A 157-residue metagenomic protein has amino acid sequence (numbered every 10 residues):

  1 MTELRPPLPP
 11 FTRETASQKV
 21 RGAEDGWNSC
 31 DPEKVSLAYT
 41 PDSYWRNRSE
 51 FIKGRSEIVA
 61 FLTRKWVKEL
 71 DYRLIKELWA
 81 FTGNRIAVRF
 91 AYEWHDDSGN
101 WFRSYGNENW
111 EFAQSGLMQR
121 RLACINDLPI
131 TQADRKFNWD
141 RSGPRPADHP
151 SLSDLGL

Functional and structural regions predicted by a protein language model:
M1-F11, A60-L157: A beta-strand edge to alpha-helix "cap/lid" segment located at domain peripheries
M1-P41, D148-L157: Short, low-complexity N-terminal intrinsically disordered segments enriched in polar/charged residues
N28-S29, T40, Y44, T63 (+1 more regions): Short helix-capping and hinge/turn segments at secondary-structure transitions, especially at repeat and domain
Y44-T63: Short solvent-exposed beta->alpha transition segments
